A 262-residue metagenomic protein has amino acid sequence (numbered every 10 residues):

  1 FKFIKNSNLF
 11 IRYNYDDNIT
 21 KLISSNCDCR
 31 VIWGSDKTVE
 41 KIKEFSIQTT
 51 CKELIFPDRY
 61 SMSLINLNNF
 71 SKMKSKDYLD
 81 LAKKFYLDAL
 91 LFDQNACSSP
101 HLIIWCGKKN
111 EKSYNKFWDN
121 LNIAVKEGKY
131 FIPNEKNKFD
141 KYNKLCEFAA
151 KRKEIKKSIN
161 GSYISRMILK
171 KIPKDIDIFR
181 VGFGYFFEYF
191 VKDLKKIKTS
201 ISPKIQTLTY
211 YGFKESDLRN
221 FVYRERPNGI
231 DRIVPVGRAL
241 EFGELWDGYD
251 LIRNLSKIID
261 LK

Functional and structural regions predicted by a protein language model:
F1-I4, F45-S46, I178-F179, R224-R226: Short, conserved catalytic or adaptor-binding loops enriched in Gly and charged residues
F3-L102, G107, G237, L245-K262: Conserved NAD(P)+-binding/catalytic subdomain of aldehyde/semialdehyde dehydrogenases
W33-I42, F70-Y78, K151-K157, K174-R180 (+1 more regions): Short, mixed-charge, low-aromatic patches
F92-T209, S216-L261: NAD(P)-dependent aldehyde/semialdehyde dehydrogenase
